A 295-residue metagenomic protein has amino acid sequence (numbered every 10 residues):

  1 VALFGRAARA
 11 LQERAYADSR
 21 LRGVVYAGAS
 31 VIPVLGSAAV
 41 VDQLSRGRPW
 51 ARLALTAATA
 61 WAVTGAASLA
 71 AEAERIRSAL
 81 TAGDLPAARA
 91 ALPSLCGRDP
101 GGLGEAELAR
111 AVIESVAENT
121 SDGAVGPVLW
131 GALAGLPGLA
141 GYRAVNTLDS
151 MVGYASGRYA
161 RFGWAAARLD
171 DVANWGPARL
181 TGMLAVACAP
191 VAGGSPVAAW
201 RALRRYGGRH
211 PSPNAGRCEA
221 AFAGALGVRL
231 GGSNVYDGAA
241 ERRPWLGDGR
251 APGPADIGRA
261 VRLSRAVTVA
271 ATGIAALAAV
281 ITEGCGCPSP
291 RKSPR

Functional and structural regions predicted by a protein language model:
V1-R295: Short amphipathic, positively biased membrane-proximal segments that drive organelle/inner-membrane targeting
